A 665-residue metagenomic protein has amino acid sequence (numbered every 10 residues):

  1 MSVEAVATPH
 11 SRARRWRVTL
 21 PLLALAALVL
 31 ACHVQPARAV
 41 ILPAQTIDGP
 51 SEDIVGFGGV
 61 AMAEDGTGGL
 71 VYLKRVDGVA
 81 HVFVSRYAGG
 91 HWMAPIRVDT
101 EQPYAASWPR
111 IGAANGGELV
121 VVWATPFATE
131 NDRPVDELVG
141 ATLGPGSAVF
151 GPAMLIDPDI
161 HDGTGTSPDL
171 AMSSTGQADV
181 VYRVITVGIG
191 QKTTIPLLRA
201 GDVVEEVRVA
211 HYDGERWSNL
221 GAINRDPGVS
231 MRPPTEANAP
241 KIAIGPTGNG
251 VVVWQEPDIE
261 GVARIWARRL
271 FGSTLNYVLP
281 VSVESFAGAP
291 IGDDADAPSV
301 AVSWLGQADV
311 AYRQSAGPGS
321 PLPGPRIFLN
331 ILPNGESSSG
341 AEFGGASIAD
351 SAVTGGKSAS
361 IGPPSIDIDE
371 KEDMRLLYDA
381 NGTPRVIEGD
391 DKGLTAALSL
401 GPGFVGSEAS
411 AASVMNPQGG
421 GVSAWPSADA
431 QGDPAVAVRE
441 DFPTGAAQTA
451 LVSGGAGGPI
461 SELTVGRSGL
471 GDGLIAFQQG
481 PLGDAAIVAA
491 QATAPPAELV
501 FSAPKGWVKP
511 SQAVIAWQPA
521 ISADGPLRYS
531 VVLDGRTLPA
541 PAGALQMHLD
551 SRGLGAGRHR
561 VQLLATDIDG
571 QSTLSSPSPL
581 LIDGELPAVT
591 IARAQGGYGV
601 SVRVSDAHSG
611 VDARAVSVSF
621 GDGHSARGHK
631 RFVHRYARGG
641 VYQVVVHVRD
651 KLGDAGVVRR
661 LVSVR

Functional and structural regions predicted by a protein language model:
A39-L499: Extracellular, repeat-based ectodomains that mediate carbohydrate processing or recognition
E101, Q491-P496, D550, S578-E585 (+1 more regions): Flexible, low-complexity linkers/stalks enriched in Thr/Pro that connect modular domains
G469, S551-R558, R635-G640: Surface-exposed, short loops/turns at beta-strand junctions within beta-sandwich domains
P495-A503, E585-A592: Proline-enriched interdomain boundary motifs that mark the N-terminal boundary and often initiate the first structured
A516-A523, V602-G610: Acidic, Ser/Thr
V532-R536, L549-S551, S605-A607, A615-A626: Short acidic/polar micro-motifs centered on Gly/Asp/Asn
